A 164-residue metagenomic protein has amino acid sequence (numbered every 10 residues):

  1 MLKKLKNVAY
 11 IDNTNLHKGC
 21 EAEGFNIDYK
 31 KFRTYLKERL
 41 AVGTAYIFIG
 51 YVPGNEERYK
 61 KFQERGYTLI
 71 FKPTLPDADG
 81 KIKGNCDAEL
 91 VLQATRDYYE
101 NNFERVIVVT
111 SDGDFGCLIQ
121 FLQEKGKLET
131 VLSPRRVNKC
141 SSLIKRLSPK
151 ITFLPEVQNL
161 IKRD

Functional and structural regions predicted by a protein language model:
M1-C86, E124, L128, P134-R136: Domain-level signal for Mg2+-assisted phosphodiester chemistry and nucleotide/NA-binding surfaces in nucleic-acid
R33, Y59, G116-Q120, S141: Short amphipathic alpha-helical segments and helix-helix/interface helices
K37, P53-E57, T95-R96, G116-L118 (+1 more regions): A general structural signal for short secondary-structure boundary/capping elements
L40, N101, R146: Structured loop/turn residues at beta-strand edges in well-structured enzyme cores
F62-Q63, I82-L90, K145-R146, R163-D164: Short, surface-exposed amphipathic charged segments that create phosphate/polyanion-binding patches used for binding
T68, V106, K150-T152: Short, well-ordered beta-strand core segments
V91-N138: A glycine-rich beta-strand to alpha-helix segment that forms a phosphate/ribose-binding loop at ligand/cofactor sites
F121-D164: Acidic, PIN/NYN-like endoribonuclease modules and their adjacent C-terminal/linker elements
